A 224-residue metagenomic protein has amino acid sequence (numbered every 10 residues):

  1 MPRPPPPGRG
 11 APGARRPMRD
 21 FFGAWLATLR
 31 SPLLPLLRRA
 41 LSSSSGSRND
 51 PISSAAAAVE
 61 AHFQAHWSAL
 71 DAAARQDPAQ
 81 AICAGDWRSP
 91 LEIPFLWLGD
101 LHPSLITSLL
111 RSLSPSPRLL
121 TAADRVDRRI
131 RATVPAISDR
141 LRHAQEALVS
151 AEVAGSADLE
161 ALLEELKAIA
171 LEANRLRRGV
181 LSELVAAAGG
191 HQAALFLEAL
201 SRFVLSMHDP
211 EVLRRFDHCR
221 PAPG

Functional and structural regions predicted by a protein language model:
P2-G224: Transcription factor C-terminal regulatory/effector domains that mediate ligand binding, dimerization, and co-regulator
